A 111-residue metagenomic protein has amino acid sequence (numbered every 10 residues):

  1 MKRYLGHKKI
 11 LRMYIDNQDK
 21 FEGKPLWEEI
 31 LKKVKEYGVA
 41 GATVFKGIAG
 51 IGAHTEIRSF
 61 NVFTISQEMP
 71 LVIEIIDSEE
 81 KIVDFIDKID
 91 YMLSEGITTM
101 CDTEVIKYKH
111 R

Functional and structural regions predicted by a protein language model:
M1-R111: Positively charged, small/polar-rich N-terminal and surface patches that mediate targeting and assembly and bind
